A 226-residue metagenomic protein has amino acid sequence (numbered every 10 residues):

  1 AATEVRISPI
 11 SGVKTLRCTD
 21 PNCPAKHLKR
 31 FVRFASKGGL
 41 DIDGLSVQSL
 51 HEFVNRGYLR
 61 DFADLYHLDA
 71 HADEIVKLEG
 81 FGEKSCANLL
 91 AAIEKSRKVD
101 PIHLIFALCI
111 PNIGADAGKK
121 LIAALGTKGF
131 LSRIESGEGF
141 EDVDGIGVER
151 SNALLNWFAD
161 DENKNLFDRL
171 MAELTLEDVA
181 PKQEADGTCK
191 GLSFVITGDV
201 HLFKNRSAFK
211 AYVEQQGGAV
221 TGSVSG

Functional and structural regions predicted by a protein language model:
A1-D43: Cys/His-rich short segments
G12-D20, Q48-N55, L68-D69, C109-I110: A glycine-rich phosphate-binding loop feature that marks nucleotide/adenosyl-phosphate handling sites
V13, C18, A35-K37, R60 (+4 more regions): Residue-level signal for pocket-adjacent positions within structured domains
C23, L59, V200: Hydrophobic pocket-lining residues within nucleotide cofactor-binding pockets
H27, F34, K77-G226: DNA strand-break repair and replication-stress modules
D43, V47-H51, R56-G82: Compact, charge-rich alpha-helical regulatory domains located at protein termini
